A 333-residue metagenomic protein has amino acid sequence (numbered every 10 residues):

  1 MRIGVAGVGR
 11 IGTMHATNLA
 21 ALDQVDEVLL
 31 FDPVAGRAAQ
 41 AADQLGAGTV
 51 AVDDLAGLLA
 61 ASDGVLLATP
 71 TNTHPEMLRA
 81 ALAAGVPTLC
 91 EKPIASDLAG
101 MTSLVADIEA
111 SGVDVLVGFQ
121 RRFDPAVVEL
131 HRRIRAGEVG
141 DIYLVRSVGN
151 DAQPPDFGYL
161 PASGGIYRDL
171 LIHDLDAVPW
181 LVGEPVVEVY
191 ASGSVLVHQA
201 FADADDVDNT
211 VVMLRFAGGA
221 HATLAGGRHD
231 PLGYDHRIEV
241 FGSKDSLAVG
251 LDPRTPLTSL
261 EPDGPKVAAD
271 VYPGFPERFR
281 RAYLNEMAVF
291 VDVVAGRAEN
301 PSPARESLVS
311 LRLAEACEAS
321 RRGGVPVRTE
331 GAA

Functional and structural regions predicted by a protein language model:
M1-L45: N-terminal Rossmann-like dinucleotide-binding module
H15, A47-D107: Beta-loop-alpha module in the N-terminal Rossmann-like domain of NAD(P)-dependent dehydrogenases, especially those
L66-L67, A217, V289-A333: C-terminal helix-rich "cap/oligomerization" subdomain common to oxidoreductases
L67, C90, V115-V117, R146 (+2 more regions): Hydrophobic residues in well-ordered beta-strands that form the structural core
A95-D156: A contiguous active-site-proximal alpha/beta segment in oxidoreductase catalytic domains
F157-H221, A225-L232, R305: Rossmann-like dinucleotide-binding domain that binds NAD(P)(H)
A202-D203, A217-N285: NAD(P)-dinucleotide binding in Rossmann-like oxidoreductases
